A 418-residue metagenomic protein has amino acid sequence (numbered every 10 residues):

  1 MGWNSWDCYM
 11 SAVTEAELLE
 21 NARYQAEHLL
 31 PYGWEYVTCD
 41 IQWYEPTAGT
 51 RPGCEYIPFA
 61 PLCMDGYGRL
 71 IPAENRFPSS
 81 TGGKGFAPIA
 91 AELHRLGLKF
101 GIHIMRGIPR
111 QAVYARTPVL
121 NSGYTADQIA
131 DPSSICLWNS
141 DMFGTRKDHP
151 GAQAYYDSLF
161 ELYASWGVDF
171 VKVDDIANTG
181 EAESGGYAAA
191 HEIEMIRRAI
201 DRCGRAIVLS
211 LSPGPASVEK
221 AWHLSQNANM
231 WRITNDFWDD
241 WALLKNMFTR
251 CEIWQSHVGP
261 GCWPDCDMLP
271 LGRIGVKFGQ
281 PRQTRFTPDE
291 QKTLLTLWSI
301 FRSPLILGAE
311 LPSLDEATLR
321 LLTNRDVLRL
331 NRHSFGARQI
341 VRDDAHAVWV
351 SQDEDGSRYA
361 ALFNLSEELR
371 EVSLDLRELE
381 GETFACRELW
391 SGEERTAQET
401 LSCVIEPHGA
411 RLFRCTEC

Functional and structural regions predicted by a protein language model:
M1-S5, E35-D40, K99-I104, D169-D174 (+7 more regions): Structural recognition of the beta-strand scaffold that forms the well-ordered cores of secreted hydrolase catalytic
Q25-E92, L96-E183: Aromatic-lined carbohydrate-binding/catalytic grooves of carbohydrate-active enzymes
L98-V113, R197, D201-V218: Aromatic-lined carbohydrate-recognition surfaces of secreted/lumenal glycan-active proteins
A130-P132, D141, R146-D148, A154 (+2 more regions): Glycan-recognition surfaces
K292, W298-F301, I306-G308, R342-E380: Carbohydrate-binding surface patches
T293-V341: Catalytic cores of secreted or luminal carbohydrate-active enzymes
R377-G392: Solvent-exposed beta-hairpin/edge-strand motifs
A397-C418: C-terminal beta-strand-rich structural cap/linker in extracellular carbohydrate-active enzymes
